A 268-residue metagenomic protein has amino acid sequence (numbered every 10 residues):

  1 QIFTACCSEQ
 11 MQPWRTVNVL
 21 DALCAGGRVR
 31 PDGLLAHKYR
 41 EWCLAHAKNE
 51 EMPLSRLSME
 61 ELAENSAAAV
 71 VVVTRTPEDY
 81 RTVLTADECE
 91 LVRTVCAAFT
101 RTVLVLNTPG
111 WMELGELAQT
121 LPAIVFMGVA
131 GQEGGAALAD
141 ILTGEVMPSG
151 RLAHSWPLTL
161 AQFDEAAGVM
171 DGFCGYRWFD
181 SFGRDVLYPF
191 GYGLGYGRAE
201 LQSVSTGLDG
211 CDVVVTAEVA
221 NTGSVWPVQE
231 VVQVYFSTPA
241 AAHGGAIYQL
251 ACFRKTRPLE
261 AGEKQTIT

Functional and structural regions predicted by a protein language model:
Q1-T268: C-terminal non-catalytic regions of proteins with extracellular/luminal or membrane-system context
